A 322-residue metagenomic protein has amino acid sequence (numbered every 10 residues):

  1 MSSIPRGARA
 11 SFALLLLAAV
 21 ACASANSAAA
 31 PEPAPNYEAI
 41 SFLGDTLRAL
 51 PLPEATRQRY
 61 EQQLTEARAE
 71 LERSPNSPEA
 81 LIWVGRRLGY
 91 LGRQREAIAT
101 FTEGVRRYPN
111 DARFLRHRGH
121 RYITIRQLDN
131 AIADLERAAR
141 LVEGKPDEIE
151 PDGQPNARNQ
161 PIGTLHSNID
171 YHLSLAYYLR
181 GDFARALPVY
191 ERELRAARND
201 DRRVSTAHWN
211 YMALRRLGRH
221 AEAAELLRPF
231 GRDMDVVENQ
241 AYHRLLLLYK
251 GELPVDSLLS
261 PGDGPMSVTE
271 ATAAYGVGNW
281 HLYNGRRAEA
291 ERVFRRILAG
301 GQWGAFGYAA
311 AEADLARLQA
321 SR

Functional and structural regions predicted by a protein language model:
A23-E79, W83, A320: N-terminal leader/linker segments that initiate helical-solenoid repeat arrays
P75, P109, E143, T164 (+4 more regions): Short coil turns that delineate tetratricopeptide repeat
R86, H120, L175, M212-R215 (+3 more regions): Residue-level recognition of tetratricopeptide repeat
